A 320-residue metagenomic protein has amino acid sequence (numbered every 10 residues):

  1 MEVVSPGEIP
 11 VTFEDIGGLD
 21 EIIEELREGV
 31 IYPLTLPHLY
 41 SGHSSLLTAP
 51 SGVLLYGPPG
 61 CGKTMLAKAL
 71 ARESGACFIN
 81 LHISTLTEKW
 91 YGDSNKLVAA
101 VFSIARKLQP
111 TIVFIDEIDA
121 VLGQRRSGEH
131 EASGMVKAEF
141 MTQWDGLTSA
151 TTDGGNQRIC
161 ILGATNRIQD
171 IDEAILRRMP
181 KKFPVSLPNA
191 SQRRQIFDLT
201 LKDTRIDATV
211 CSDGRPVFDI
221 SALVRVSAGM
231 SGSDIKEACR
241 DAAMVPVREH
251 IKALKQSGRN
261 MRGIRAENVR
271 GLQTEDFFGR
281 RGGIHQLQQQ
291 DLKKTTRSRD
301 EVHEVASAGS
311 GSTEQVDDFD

Functional and structural regions predicted by a protein language model:
M1-R27, P37-V53, R225, M230-E237 (+1 more regions): C-terminal engagement/docking regions of AAA+ P-loop ATPases
V3-V224, M230, A242: Walker A/P-loop NTP-binding motif of AAA+ ATPase domains
D241-V245, E249: Amphipathic alpha-helical interface segments
